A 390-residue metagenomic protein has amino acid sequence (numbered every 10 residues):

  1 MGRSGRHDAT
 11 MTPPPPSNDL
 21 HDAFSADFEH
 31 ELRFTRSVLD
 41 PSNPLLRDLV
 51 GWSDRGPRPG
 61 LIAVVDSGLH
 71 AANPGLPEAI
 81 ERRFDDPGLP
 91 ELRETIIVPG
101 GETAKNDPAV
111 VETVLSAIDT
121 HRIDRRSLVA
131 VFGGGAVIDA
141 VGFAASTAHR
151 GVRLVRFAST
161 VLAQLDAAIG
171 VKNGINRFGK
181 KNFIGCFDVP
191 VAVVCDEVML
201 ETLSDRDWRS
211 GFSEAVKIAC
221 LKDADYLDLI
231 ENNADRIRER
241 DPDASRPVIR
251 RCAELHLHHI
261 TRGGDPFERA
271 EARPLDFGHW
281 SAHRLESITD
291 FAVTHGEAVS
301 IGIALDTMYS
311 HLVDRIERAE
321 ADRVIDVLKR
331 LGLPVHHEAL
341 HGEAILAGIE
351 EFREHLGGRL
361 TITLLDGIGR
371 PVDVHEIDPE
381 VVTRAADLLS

Functional and structural regions predicted by a protein language model:
G2-T10: Short, Lys/Arg-enriched N-terminal segments with co-localized hydrophobic residues within the first ~10-30 amino acids
T12-S127: ATP/NTP phosphate-donor binding region
P16-L20, S25, S213-V216, R315-S390: C-terminal charged capping/lid subdomain of soluble metabolic enzymes
R55, H121-D124, T147-H149, N176-R177 (+5 more regions): Solvent-exposed alpha-helices and their adjacent loops that cap or buttress functional pockets in soluble metabolic
I123-V155: Active-site and donor-binding regions of nucleotide-sugar-utilizing enzymes
G142-R236: A glycine/threonine-rich phosphate-anchoring loop and its flanking beta-alpha core in nucleotide/phosphate-binding
N232-E343: Active-site segments that bind and position negatively charged phosphate/pyrophosphate groups
